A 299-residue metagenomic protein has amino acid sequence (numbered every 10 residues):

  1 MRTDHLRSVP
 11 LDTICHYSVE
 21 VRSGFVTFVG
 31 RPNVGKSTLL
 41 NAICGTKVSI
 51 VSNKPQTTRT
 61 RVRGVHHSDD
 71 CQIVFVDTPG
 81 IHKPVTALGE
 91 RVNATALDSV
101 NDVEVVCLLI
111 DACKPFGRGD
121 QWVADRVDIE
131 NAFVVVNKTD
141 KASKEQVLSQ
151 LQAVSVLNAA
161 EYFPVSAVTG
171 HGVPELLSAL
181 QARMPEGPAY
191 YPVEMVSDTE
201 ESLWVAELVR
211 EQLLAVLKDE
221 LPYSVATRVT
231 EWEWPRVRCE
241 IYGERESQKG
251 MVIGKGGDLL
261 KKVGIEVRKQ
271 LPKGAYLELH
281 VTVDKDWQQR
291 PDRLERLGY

Functional and structural regions predicted by a protein language model:
H5-L6: Short hydrophobic targeting helices and cationic amphipathic motifs that mediate membrane/organellar targeting
I14-E90, A94: Conserved G1/Walker A P-loop phosphate-binding module
G35, G172, L259: Conserved glycine(s) of the Walker
F75, L108, V134-V136, C239 (+1 more regions): Structural beta-sheet core signal
D77, N137, S166: Active-site glycine-centered loops adjacent to acidic/histidine catalytic or metal-binding residues that shape
A94-E161, E233: Conserved C-terminal guanine-recognition region of P-loop GTPase G domains, centered on the G4
D140-S197: Canonical P-loop GTPase G-domain recognition
L203-Y299: P-loop NTP-binding site
